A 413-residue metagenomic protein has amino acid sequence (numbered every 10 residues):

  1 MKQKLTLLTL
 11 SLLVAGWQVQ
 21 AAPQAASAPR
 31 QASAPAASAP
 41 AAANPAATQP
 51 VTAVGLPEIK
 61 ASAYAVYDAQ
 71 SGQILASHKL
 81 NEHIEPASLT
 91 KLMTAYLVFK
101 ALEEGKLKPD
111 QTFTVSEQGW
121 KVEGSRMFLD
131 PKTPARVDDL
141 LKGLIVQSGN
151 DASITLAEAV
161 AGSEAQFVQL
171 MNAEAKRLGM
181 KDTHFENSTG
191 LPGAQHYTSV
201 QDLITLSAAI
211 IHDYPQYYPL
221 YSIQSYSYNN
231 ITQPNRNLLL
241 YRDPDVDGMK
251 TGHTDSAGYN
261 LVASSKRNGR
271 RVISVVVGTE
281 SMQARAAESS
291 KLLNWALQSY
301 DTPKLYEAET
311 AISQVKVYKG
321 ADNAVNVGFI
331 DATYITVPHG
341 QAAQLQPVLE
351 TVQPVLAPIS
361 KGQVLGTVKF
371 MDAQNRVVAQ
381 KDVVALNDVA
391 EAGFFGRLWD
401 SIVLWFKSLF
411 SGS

Functional and structural regions predicted by a protein language model:
M1-L7: Bacterial N-terminal signal peptides that target proteins for export
K2, P86, V137, E391 (+1 more regions): Structural motif marking the loop-to-transmembrane transition
L8-G16: Bacterial N-terminal signal peptides
A15-G16, E103, Y300: Hydrophobic alpha-helical membrane context
W17-A21: Sec/Tat signal peptide C-region and signal peptidase I cleavage site
A22-I204, A208-Y214, Y226-N229: Active-site-adjacent loops and short helices of periplasmic peptidoglycan-processing enzymes
M180-H184, P192-Y197, Q201-S413: Domain-terminus/edge residues, biased toward the C-terminal soluble/receptor-binding domains of extracytoplasmic
